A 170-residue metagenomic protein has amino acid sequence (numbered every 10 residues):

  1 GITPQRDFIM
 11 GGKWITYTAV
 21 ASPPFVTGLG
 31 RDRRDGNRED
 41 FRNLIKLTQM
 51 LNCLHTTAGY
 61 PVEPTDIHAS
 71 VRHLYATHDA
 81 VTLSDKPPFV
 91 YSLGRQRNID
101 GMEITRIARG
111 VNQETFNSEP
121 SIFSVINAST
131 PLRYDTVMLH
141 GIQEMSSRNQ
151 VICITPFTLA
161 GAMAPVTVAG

Functional and structural regions predicted by a protein language model:
G1-A21: Glycine-rich, N-terminal phosphate-binding loop and its surrounding beta-alpha-beta segment
F25-G170: Helix-rich catalytic cores of soluble enzyme domains
